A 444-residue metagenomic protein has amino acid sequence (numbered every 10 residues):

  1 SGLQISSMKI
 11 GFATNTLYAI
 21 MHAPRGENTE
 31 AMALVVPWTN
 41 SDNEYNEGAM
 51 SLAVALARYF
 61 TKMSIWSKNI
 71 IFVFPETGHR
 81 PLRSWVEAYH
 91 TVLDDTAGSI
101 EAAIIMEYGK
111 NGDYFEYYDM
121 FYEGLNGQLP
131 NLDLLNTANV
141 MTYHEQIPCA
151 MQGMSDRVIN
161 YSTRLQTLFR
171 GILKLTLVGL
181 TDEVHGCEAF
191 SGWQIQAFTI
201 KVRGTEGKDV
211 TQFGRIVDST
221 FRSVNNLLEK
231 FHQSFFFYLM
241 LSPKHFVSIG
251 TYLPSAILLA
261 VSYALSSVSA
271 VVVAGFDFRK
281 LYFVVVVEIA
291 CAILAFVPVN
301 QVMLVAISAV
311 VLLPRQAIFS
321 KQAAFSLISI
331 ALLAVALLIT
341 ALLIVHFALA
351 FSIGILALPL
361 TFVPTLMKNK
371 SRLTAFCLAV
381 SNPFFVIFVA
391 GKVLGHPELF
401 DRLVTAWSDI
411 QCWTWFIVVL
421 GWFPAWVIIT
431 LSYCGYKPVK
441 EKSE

Functional and structural regions predicted by a protein language model:
S1, S6-S7, S41, S51 (+23 more regions): Generic serine detector
S1-M240: Soluble extramembrane regions of membrane proteins in the secretory/endomembrane system
K201-A274, F423, V427-G435: His/Asp/Glu-rich mid-to-C-terminal helical/loop segments that flank catalytic regions of hydrolases
G250-E444: Alpha-helical transmembrane segments of integral membrane proteins
